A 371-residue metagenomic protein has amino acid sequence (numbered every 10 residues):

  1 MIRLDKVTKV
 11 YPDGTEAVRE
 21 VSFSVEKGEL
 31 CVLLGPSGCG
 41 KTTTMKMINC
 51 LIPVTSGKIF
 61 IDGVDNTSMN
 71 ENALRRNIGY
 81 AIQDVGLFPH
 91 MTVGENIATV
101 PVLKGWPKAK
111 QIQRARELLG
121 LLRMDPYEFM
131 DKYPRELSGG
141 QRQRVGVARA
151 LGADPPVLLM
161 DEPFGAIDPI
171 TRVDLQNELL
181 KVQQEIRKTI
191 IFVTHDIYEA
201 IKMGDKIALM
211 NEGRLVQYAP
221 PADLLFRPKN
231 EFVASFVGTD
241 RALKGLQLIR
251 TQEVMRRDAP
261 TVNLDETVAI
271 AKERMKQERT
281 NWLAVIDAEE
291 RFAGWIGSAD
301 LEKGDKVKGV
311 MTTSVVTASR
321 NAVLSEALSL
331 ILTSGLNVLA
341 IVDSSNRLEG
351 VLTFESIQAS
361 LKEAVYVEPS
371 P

Functional and structural regions predicted by a protein language model:
N49: Helix-to-loop junction immediately C-terminal to a conserved catalytic motif
N66-G79, P228: ABC ATPase NBD coupling module
A109-E128: Conserved ABC ATPase "signature" region
K132-L137, Q141: Conserved ABC ATPase signature
Y218-A219, R227, W295, V351: ABC ATPase "signature
P260-T280, I286-D287, T317-P371: The conserved cystathionine-beta-synthase
